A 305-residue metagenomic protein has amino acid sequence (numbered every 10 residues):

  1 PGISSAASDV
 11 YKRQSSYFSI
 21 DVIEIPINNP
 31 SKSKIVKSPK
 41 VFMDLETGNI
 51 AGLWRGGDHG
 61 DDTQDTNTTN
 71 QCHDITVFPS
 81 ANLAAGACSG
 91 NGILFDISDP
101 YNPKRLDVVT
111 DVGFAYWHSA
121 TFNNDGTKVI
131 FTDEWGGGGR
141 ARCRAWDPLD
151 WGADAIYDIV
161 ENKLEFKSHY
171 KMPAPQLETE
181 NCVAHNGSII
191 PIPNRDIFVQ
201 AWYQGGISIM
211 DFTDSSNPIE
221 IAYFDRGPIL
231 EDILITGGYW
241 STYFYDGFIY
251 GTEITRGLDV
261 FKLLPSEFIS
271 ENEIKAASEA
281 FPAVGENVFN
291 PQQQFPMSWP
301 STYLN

Functional and structural regions predicted by a protein language model:
P1-L304: Feature marking well-ordered beta-strand scaffolds used for ligand recognition
